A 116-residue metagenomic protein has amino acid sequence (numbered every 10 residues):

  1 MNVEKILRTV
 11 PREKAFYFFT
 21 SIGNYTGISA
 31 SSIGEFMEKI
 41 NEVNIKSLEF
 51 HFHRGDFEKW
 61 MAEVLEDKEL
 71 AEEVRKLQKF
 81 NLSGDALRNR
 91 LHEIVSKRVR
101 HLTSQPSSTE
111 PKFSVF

Functional and structural regions predicted by a protein language model:
M1-F116: Terminal, compositionally biased segments used for targeting/anchoring and flexible tails
